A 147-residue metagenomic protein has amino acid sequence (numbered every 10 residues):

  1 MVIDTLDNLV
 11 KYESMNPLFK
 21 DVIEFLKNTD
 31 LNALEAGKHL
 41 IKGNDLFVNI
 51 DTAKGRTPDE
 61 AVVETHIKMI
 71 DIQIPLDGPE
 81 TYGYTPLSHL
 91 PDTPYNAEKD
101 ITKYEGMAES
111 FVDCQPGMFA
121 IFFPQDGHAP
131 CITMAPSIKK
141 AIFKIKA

Functional and structural regions predicted by a protein language model:
V2-N49, T57-E60, T65: A short, N-terminal "cap"/entry segment at the start of jelly-roll beta-barrel domains of the cupin/DSBH fold
G43-D45, T65-M69, P75-D77, Q115 (+1 more regions): Short connector loops at helix/strand junctions that flank enzyme active sites, especially segments positioning acidic
L46, A53-R56, D77-T81: Short, charged/polar surface micro-motifs in flexible loops or helix N-caps
K68-I70, I74-Y82, S88-L90, N96-T102: Glycine- and acidic-residue-biased ligand/ion/polar-headgroup-sensing regions
I72, F119-I121, P136-A147: A short hydrophobic beta-strand segment most commonly corresponding to one strand of the jelly-roll/cupin
I72, S110-F111: Short, surface-exposed secondary-structure edge patches
Y82-G83, V112, G127-M134: Short beta-strand His + acidic residue motifs that chelate non-heme Fe in jelly-roll/DSBH and cupin folds
E105, V112-G127: Conserved metal-binding segment of the jelly-roll/cupin
